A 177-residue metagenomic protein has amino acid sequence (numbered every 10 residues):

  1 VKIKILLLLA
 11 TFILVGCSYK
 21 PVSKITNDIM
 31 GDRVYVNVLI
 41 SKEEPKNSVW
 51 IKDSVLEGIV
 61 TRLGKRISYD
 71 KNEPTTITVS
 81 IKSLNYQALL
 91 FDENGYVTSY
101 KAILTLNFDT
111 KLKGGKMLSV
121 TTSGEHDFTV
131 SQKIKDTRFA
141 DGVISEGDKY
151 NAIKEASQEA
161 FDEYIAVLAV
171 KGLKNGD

Functional and structural regions predicted by a protein language model:
V1-C17: Sec-dependent bacterial lipoprotein signal peptides
I13-V60, A169-D177: A structural "domain/chain start" motif
P45-S54, V97, K101, V143 (+1 more regions): Soluble non-cytosolic domains of exported or imported proteins
G58-R66, D109, K113, E159 (+2 more regions): Structured segments of extracytoplasmic/periplasmic soluble domains in secreted or envelope-associated proteins
G64-P74: Short acidic low-complexity segments
T76-G147: Surface-exposed short loop/turn segments
K133-D177: C-terminal/domain-edge helix-coil "capping" segments
